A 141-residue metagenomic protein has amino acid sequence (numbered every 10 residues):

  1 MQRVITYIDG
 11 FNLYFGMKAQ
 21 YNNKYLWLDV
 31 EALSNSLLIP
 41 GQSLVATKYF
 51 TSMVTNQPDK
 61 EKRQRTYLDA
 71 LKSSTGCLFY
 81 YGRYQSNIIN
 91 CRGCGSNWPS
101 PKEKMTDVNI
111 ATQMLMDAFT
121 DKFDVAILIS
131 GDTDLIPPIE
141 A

Functional and structural regions predicted by a protein language model:
M1-P99: Domain-level signal for Mg2+-assisted phosphodiester chemistry and nucleotide/NA-binding surfaces in nucleic-acid
L78-A141: Nuclease catalytic cores that cleave nucleic-acid phosphodiester bonds, predominantly acidic two-metal-ion
